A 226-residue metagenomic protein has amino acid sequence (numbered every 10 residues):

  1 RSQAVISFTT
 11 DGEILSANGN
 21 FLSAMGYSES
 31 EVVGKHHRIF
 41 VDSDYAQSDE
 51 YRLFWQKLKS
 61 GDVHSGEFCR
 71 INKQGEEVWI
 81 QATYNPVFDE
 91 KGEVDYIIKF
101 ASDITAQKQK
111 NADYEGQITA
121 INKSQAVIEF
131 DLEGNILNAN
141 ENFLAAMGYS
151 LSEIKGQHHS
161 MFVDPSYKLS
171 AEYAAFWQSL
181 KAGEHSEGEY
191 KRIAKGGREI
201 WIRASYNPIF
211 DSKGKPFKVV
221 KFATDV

Functional and structural regions predicted by a protein language model:
G12-L15, G134-L137, E199: Conserved hydrophobic beta-strand signature of PAS-family and PAS-like sensory domains
N18-F21, D131, N140-F143, G197: N-terminal capping loop/helix in small sensory signaling domains highlighted by a polar->aromatic N-x2-3-F motif
F21-V32, F143-K155: PAS/PAS-like sensory domain cap-loop motif
V33-Y45, K155-Y167: PAS-family sensory/regulatory domains
C69-G75, F88-D89, K191-G197, F210-D211: PAS-family sensory domains
A82-Y84, A101, A204-Y206, K221-A223: Sensory-domain boundary capping and coupling elements
E93-D103, K215-D225: PAS-family sensory domains
K108-T119: Sensory-domain boundary/capping and coupling elements
